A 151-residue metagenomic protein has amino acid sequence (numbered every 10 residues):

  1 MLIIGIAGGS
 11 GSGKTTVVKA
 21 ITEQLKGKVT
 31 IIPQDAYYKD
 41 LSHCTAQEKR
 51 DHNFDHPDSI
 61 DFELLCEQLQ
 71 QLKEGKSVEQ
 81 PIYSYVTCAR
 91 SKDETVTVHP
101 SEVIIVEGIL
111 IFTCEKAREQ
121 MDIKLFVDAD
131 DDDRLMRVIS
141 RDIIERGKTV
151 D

Functional and structural regions predicted by a protein language model:
I3-G5: Short hydrophobic/aromatic beta-strand immediately N-terminal to the Walker A/P-loop
S10: The conserved Walker
K14: Conserved lysine of the Walker
V17, I21: Hydrophobic positions on the alpha1 helix immediately C-terminal to the Walker A/P-loop
L25-G27, Q120-M121: Short, structured coil segments at secondary-structure junctions
T30-P33, K39-T87: Conserved nucleotide-sensing/catalytic segment adjacent to the nucleotide-binding pocket in NTP-handling enzymes
K49-R50, C66, V78-E79, V86-R90 (+2 more regions): P-loop/Walker A phosphate-binding loop and immediately adjacent motor/lid segment at beta-alpha junctions
S91-R146: ATP-dependent NMP and nucleoside kinases share a basic, alpha-helical "lid"
